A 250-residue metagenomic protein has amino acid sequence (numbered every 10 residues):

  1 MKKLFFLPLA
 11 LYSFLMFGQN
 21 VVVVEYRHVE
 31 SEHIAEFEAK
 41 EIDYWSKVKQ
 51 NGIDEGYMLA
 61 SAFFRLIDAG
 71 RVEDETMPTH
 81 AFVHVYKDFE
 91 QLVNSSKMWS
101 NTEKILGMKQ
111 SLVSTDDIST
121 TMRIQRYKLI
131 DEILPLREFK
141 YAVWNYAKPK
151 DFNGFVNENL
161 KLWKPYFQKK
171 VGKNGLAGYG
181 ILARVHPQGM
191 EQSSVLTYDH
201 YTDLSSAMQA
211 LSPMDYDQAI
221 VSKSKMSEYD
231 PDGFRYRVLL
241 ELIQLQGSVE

Functional and structural regions predicted by a protein language model:
M1, K104-G107: Non-cleavable N-terminal signal-anchor transmembrane helices
M1-V21: Bacterial Sec-dependent N-terminal signal peptides
G18-E103, L112-E250: Short S/T/G/P-rich N-terminal loop/turn motif that feeds into the first structured element of a domain
